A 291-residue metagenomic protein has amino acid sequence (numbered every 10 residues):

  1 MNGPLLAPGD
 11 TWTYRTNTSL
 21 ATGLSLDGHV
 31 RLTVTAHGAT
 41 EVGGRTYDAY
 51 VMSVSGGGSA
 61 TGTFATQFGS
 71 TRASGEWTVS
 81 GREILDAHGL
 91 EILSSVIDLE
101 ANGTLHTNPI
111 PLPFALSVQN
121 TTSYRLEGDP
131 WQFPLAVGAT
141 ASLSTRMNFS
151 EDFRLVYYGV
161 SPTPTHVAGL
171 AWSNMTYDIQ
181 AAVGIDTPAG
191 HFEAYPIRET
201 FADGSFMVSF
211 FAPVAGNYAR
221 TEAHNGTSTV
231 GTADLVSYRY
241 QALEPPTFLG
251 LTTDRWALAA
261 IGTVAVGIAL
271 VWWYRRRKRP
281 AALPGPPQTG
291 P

Functional and structural regions predicted by a protein language model:
M1-W256: Acidic, serine/threonine-rich low-complexity disordered tracts
W12, E127, I261, W272-W273 (+1 more regions): Generic detector of bulky aromatic hydrophobic side chains
L20, S55, V264, P280-A282: Amphipathic alpha-helical interaction segments
L243, A259, R279-L283: General helical structural elements
D254-W272: Selective detector of the "anchor" transmembrane alpha-helix that sits immediately C-terminal
V266-P291: C-terminal membrane-anchoring or membrane-association module
